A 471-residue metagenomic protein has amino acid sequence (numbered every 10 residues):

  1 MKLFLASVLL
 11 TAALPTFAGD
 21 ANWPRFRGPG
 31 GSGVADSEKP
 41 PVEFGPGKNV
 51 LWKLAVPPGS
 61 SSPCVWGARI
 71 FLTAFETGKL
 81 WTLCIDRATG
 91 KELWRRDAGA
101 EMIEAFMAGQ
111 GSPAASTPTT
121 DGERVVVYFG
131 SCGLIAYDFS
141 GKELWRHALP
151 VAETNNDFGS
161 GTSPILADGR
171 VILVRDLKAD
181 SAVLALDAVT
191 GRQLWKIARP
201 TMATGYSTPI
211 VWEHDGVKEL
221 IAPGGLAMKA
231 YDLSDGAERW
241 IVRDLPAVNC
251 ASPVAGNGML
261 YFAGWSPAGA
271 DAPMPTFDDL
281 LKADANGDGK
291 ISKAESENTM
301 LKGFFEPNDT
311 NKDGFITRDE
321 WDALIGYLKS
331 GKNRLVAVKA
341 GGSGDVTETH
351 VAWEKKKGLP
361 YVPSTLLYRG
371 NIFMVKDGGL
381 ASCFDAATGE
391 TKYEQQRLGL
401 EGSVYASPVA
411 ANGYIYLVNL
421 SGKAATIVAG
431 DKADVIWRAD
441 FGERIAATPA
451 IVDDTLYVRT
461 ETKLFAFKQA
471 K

Functional and structural regions predicted by a protein language model:
L5-A6, T16: Cleavable N-terminal signal peptides
F17-K471: Noncatalytic, solvent-exposed loop/strand surfaces of beta-propeller-type extracellular/periplasmic domains
